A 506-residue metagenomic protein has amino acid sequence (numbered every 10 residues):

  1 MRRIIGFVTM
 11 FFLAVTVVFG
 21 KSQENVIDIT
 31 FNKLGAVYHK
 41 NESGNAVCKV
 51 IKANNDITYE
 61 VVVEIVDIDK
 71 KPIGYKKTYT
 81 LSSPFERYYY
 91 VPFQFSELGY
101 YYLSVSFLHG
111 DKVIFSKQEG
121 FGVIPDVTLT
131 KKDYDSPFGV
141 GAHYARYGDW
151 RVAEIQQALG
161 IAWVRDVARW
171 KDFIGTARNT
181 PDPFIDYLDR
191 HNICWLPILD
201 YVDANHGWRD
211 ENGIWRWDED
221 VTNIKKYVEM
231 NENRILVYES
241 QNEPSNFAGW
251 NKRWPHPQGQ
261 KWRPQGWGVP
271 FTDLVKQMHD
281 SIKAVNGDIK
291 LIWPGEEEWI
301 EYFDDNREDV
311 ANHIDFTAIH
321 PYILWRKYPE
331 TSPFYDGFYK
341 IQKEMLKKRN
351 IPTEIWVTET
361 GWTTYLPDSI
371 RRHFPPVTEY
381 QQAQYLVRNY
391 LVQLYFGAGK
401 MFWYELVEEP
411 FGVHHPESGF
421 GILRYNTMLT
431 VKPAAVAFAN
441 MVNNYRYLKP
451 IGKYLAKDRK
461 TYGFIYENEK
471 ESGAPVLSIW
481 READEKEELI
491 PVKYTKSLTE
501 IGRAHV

Functional and structural regions predicted by a protein language model:
G20-L159: Mature N-terminal, pre-catalytic/accessory segment of carbohydrate-active enzymes
S136-A142, V164-D166, W195-L199, L236-S240 (+4 more regions): Hydrophobic faces of well-ordered beta-strands that scaffold small-molecule active sites in alpha/beta enzyme cores
V140, Y144-F173, P183-Y187, I193-L196: Catalytic domains of carbohydrate-active enzymes, especially glycoside hydrolases
G141, D273-Y302, K348-L366, A398-E409: Aromatic-lined carbohydrate-recognition surfaces of secreted/lumenal glycan-active proteins
Y147, A177-N179, N205-I341, P367-R388 (+4 more regions): Active-site cleft segment of glycoside hydrolase catalytic domains centered on the general acid/base Glu
W362-A439, Y454-R459: Aromatic/acidic polysaccharide-binding cleft in carbohydrate-active enzymes
Y454-T499: Carbohydrate-binding surface patches
I501-V506: Conserved small/polar residues in nucleotide/adenosyl-binding loops
